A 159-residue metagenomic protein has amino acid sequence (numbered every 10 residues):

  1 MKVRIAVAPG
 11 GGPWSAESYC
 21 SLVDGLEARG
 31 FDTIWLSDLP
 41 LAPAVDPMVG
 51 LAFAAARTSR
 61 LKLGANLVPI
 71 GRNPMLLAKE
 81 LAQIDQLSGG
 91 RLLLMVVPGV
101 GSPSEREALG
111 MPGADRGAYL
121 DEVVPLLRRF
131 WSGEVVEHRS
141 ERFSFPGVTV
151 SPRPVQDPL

Functional and structural regions predicted by a protein language model:
M1-T58, K62, D157-P158: N-terminal beta1-alpha1-beta2 module of alpha/beta enzyme domains
K2-W14, I70-R142: Flexible, glycine-rich active-site loops centered on histidine and acidic residues that chelate a metal or position
W35, A65, A108-P112: Short amphipathic alpha-helical segments at helix-loop
P40-A42, V68-G71: Short histidine/acidic/glycine/proline-rich micro-motifs that form metal- and phosphate-coordinating active-site loops
P47-M48, L77, V148-T149: Distinct, well-ordered alpha-helical segments
L61-L67, L92-L93: A short, small-residue-rich loop immediately preceding and capping a beta-strand
R142-V150: Active-site glycine-rich loop that binds ribose-phosphate moieties when present
S151-L159: Short, intrinsically disordered, charge-balanced linker/junction segments flanking boundaries in proteins
